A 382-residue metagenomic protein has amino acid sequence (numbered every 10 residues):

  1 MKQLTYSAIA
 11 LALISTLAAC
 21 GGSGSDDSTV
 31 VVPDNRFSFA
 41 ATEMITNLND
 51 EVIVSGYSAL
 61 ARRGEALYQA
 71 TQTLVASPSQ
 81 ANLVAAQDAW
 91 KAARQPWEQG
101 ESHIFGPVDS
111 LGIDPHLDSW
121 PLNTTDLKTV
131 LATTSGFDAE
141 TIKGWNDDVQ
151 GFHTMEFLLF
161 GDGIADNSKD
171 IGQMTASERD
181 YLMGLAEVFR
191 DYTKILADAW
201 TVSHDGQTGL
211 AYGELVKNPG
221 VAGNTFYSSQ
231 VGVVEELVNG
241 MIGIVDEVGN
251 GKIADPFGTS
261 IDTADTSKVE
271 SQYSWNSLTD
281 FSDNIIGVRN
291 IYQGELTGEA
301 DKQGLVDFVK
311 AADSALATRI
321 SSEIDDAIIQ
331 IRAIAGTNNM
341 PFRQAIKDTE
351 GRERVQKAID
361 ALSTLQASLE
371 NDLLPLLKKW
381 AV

Functional and structural regions predicted by a protein language model:
M1: Nucleotide/phosphate-binding catalytic cleft detector across ATP-hydrolyzing and phosphate-transferring enzymes
L4, I9-A40: Bacterial Sec-dependent N-terminal signal peptides
V32-V382: Mature extracytoplasmic or organellar-lumen-exposed domains after removal of signal/transit peptides
